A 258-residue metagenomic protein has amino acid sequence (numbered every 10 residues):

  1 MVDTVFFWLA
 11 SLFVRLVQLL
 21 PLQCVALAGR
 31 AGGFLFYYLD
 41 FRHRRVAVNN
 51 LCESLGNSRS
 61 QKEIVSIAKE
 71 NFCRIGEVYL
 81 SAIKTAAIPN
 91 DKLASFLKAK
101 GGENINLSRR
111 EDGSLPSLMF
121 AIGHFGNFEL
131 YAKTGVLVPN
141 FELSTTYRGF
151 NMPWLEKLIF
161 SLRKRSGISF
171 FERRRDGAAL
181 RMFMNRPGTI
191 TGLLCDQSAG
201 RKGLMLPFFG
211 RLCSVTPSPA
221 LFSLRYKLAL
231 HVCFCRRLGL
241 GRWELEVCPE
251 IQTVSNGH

Functional and structural regions predicted by a protein language model:
M1-I122, E156-S161, R165-G167: Membrane-anchoring hydrophobic helices of lipid-metabolizing enzymes
A86-H258: Soluble catalytic domains of membrane acyltransferases
